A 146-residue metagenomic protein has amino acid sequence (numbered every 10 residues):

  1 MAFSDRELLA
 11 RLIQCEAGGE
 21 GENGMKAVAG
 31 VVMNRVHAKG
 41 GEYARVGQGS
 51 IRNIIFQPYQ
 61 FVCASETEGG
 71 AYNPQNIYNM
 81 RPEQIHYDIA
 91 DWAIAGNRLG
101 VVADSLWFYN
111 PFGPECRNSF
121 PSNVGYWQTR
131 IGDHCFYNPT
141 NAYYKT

Functional and structural regions predicted by a protein language model:
A2-T146: Bacterial extracytoplasmic/cell-wall-associated proteins, especially those involved in peptidoglycan
